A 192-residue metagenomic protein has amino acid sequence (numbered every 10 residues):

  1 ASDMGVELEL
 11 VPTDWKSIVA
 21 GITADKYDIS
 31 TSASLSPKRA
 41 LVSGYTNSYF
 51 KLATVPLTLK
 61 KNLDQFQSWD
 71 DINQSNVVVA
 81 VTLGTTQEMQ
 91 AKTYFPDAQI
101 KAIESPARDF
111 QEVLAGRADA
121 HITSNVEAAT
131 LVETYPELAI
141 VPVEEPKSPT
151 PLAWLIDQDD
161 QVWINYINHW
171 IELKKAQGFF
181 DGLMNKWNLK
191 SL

Functional and structural regions predicted by a protein language model:
S2, E7-D71, A139-I140, E144-K147: Acidic, polar ligand-binding/catalytic clefts
G5-E7, T23-S32, N76-V78, S105 (+2 more regions): Alpha-to-beta junction loops
E9-A20, K101-A115, T150: Short helix-initiation/N-cap motifs at beta->coil->alpha
S17, A33-V42, Q90-T93, L114-A115 (+1 more regions): A ligand-binding cleft/hinge motif common to bilobed small-molecule-binding domains
K51-T58, N125, A129-E172, K190-L192: Periplasmic-binding protein-like
K61-S68, K101, D159-N165: Short helix-loop capping/hinge motifs at secondary-structure junctions, enriched in acidic/polar residues
W69-G84: Short loop->beta-strand "edge-of-pocket" segments that line small-molecule binding or catalytic clefts across diverse
T86-K101, I140-V143, I171-L192: Ligand-binding clefts/hinges and TM-proximal coupling segments of bilobed small-molecule sensing domains
